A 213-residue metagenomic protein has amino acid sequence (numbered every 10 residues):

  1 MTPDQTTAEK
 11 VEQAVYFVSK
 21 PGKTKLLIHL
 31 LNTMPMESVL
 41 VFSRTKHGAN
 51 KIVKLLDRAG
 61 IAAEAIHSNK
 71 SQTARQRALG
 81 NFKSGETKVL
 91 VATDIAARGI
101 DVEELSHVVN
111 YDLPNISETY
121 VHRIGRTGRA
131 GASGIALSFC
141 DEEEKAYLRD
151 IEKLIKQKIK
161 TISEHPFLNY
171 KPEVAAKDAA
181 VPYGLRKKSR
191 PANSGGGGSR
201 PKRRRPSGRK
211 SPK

Functional and structural regions predicted by a protein language model:
M1-P172: Conserved helicase RecA-like core
S84, E152-L154, K158-K213: Basic Arg/Gly/Lys-rich low-complexity intrinsically disordered segments
